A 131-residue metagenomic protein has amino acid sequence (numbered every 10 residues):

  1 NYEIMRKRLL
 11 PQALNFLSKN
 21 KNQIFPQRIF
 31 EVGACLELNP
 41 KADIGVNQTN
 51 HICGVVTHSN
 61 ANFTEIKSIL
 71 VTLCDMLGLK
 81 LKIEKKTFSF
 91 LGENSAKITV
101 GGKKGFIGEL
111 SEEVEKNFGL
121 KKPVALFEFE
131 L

Functional and structural regions predicted by a protein language model:
N1-L131: Extended beta-strand-rich architecture
